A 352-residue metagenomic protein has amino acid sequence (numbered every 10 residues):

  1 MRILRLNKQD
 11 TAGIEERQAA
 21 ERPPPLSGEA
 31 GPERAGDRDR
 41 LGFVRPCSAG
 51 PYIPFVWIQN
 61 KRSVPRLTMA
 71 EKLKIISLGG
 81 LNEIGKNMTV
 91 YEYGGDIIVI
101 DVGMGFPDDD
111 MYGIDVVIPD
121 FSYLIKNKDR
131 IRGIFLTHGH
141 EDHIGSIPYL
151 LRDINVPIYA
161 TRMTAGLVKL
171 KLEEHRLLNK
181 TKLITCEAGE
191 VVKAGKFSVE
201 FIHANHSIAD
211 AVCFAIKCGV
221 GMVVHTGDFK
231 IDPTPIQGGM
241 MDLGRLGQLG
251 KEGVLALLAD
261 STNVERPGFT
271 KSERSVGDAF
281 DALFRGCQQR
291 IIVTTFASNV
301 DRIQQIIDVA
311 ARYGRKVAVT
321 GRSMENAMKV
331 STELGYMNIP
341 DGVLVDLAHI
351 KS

Functional and structural regions predicted by a protein language model:
N7-K8, I14, A35-D37, G50: Intrinsic low-complexity, disordered N-terminal segments enriched in polar/charged/small residues
R17-P25, R34, R38-R40: Intrinsically disordered, low-complexity RNA-associated tracts
G28-E29: Glycine-biased, low-complexity coil/linker segments
A70-F135, H140-K351: His/Asp/Glu-rich metal-coordinating catalytic cores of metallo-dependent phosphodiesterases/hydrolases acting on
